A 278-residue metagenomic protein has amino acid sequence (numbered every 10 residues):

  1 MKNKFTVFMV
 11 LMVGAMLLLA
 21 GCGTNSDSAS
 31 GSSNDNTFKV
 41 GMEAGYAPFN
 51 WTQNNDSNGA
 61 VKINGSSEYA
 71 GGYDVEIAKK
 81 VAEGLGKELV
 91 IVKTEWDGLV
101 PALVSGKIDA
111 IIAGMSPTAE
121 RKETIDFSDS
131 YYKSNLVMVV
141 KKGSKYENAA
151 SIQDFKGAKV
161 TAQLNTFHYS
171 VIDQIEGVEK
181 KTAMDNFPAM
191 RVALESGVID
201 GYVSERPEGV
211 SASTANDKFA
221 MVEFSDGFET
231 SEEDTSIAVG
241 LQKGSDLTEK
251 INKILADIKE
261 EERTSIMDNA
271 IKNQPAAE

Functional and structural regions predicted by a protein language model:
L17-G21: C-terminal motif of bacterial Sec signal peptides marking the signal peptidase cleavage site
G23, V75-G84, T166, E232-A276: Extended ligand-binding regions for polar small-molecule ligands
G31-G114: Extracytoplasmic small-molecule ligand-binding "clamshell" domains of the periplasmic binding protein/Venus flytrap
A44, K133-V140, T214-L255, N273-E278: Periplasmic-binding protein-like
Y73, I91-P101, E147, T182-V192 (+2 more regions): Short helix-initiation/N-cap motifs at beta->coil->alpha
E83, E88-D154, T230: Acidic, polar ligand-binding/catalytic clefts
G98, M115-T124, V171-Q174, S196 (+1 more regions): A ligand-binding cleft/hinge motif common to bilobed small-molecule-binding domains
G143-S151, T182, K243-K250: Short helix-loop capping/hinge motifs at secondary-structure junctions, enriched in acidic/polar residues
